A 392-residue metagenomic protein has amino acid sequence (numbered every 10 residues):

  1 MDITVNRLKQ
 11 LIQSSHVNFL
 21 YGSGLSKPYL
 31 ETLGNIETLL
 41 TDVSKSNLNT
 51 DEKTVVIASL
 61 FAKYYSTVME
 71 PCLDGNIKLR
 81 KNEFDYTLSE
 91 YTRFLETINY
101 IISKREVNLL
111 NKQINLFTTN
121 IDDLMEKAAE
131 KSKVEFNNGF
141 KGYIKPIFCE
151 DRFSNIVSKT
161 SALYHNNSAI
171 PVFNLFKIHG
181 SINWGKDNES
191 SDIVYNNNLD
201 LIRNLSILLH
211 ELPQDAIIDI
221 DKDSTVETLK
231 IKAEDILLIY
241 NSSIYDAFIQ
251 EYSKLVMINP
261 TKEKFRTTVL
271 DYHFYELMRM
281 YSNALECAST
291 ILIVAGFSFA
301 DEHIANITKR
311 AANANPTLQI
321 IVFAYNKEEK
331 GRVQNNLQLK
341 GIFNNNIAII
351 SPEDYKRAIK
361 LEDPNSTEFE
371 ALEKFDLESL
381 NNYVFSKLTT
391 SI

Functional and structural regions predicted by a protein language model:
M1-F19, L25-K27, K104, K112 (+4 more regions): SIR2/sirtuin-family catalytic core signature
M1-K145, S168-P171, F176-H179, G185: Gly/serine-rich nucleotide phosphate-binding loop at the start of the catalytic core of nucleotide/ADP-ribose-handling
G34-S44, K133-F140, N196-L199, A288-I291 (+1 more regions): Compositionally biased, low-complexity linear motifs
K45-S46, K81-E83, L175-K186, S242-A247 (+1 more regions): Short flexible/disordered coil segments
N47-K53, P146-A162, I321-R332: Short, flexible loop segments at boundaries between secondary-structure elements
K78-E83, F248-T267: Active-site-proximal helix-loop elements at catalytic-domain edges
L110-N259: Extended, H/D-rich, highly charged conserved domains that either
